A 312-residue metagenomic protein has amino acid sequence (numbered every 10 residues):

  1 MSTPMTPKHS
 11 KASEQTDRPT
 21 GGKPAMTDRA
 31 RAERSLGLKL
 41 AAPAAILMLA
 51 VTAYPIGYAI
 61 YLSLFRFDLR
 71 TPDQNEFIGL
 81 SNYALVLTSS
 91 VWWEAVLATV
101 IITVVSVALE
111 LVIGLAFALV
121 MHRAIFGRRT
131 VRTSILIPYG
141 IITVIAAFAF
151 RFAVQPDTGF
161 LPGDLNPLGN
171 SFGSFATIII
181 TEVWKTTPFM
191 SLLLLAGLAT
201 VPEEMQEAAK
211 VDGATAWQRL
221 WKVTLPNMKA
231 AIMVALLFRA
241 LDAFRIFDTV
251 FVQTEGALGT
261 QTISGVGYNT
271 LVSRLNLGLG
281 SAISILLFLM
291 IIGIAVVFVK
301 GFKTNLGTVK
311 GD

Functional and structural regions predicted by a protein language model:
M1-A32: Short, Lys/Arg-rich, polar N-terminal cytosolic tail immediately upstream of the first transmembrane signal-anchor
E33-D312: A structural signal for multi-pass alpha-helical bundles of membrane permease subunits that mediate small-molecule
